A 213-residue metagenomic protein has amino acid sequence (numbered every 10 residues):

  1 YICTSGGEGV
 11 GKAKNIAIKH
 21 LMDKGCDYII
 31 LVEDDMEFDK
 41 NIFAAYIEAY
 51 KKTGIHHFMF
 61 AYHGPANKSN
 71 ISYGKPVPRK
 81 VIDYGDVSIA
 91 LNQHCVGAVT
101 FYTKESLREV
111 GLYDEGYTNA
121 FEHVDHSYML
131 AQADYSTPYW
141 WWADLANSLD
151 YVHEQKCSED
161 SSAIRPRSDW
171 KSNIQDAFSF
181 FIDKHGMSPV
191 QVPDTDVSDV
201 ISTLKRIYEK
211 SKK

Functional and structural regions predicted by a protein language model:
Y1-C3: Acidic donor-binding segment of Leloir-type glycosyltransferases
S5-L21: Glycine-rich, basic loop-to-helix element that forms the pyrophosphate-binding segment of sugar-nucleotide handling
C26-E37: Short beta-strand-to-loop acidic/aromatic patch adjacent to the donor-nucleotide binding site
N41-H57: Conserved donor-nucleotide/metal-binding helix-loop-beta segment in metal-dependent transferases, i.e., the alpha-helix
F58-Y73: Short beta-strand-to-loop element that shapes/binds the nucleotide-sugar donor at the catalytic cleft/hinge
I82-Y102: A recurrent flexible, glycine/aromatic-enriched loop bordering the glycosyltransferase active site that acts as
C95-T103, R108, Y113-D114, A120-F121: A conserved catalytic-core signature of glycosyltransferases
G116-A120, V124-K213: C-terminal catalytic/acceptor-binding lobe
